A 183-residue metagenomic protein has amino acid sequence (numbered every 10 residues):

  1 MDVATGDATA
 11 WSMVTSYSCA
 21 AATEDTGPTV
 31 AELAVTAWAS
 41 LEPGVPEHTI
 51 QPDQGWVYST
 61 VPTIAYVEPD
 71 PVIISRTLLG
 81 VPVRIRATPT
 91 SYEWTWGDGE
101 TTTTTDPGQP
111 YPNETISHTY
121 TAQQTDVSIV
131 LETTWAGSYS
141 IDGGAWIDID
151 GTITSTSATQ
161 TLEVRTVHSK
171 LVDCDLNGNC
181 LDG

Functional and structural regions predicted by a protein language model:
M1-G183: Extracellular/lumenal mature domains of secreted and surface-exposed proteins
